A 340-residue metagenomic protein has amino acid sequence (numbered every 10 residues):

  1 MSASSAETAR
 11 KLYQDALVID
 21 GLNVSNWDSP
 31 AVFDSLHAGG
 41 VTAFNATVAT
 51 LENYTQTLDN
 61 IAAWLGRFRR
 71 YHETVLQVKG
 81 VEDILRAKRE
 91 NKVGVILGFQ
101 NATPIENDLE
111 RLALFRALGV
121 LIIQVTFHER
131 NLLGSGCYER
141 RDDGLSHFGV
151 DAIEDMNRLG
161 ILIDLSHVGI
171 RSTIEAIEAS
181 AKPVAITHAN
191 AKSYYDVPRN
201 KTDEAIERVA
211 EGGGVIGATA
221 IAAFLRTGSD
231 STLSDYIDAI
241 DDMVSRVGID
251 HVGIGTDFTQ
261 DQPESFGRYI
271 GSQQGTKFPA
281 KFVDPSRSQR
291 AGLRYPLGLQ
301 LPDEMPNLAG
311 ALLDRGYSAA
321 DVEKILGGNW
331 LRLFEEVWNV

Functional and structural regions predicted by a protein language model:
M1-D142, D196-V340: N-terminal hydrophobic targeting/anchoring segments and the immediately downstream early-domain regions of hydrolases
P104-E106, A117-R199: Divalent metal-binding pocket/active-site signature
